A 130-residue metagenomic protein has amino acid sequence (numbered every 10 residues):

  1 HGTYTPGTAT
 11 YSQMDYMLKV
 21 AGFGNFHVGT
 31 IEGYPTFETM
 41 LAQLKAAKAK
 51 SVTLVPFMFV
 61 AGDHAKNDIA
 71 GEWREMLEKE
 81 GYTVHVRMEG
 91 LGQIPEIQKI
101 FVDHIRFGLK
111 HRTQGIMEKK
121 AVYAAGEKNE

Functional and structural regions predicted by a protein language model:
H1-E130: Extended amphipathic ligand-handling, pore-lining, and cofactor/metal-binding catalytic surfaces
